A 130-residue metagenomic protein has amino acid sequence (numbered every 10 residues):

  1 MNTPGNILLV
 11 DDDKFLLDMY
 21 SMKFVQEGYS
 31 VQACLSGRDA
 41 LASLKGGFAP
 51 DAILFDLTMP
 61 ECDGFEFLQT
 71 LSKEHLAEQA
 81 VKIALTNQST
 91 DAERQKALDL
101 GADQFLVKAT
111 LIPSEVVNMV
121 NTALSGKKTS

Functional and structural regions predicted by a protein language model:
M1-N6, P113-S130: Non-catalytic signal-transmission and effector/linker regions of two-component phosphorelay proteins
D18-V25: Charged docking surfaces used in two-component/phosphorelay signaling
A33-A42, G64: Helix N-cap/capping motif at the beta->alpha junctions
A42, F65-E78: Short amphipathic alpha-helix used as the core "switch/output" element in two-component signaling
F48-L54: Active-site beta3 strand of CheY-like receiver
D56, T86: Active-site residues of response regulator receiver
M59: Receiver (REC) domain active-site loop signature in two-component systems and cognate sites in sensor histidine kinases
